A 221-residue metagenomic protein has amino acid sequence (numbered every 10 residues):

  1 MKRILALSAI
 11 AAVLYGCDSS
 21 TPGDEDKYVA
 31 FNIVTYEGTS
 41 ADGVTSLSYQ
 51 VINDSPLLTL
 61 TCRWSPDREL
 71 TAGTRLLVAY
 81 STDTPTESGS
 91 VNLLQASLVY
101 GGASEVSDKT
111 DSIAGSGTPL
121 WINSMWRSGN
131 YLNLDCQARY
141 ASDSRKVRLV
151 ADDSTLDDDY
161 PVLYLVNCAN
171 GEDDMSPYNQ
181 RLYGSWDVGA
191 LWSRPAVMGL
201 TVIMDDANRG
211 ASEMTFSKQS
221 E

Functional and structural regions predicted by a protein language model:
M1-I4: Positively charged n-region of N-terminal signal peptides that target proteins for export
A6-S8: Sec-dependent N-terminal signal peptides
V13-G16: C-terminal motif of bacterial Sec signal peptides marking the signal peptidase cleavage site
D18-T21: Bacterial signal peptide processing site
D24: Cys/His-rich zinc-coordinating "finger/knuckle" motifs
Y28-E221: First exposed extracellular module after export/assembly in secreted or surface-exposed proteins
